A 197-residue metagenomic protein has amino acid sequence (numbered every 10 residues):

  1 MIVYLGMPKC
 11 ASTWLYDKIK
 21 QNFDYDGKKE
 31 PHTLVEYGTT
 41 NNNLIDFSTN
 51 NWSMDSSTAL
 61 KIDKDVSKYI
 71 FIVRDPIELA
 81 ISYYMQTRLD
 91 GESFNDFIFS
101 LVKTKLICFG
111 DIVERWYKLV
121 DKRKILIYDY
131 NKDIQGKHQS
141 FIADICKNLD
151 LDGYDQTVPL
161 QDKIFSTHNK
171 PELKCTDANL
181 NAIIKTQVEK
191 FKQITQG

Functional and structural regions predicted by a protein language model:
M1-N51, T87-E92: PAPS-dependent sulfotransferase catalytic core
V3, N22-Y25, S56-D155: PAPS-dependent sulfotransferase catalytic domain
P8-T13, P31-T33, N50-S53, R74-L79 (+3 more regions): Short, solvent-exposed loop/turn segments at secondary-structure junctions
A11, I112, F191: A residue-level signal for conserved active-site and pocket-lining positions in enzyme catalytic cores
G38-N41, I112, Q187: Hydrophobic alpha-helical segments typical of transmembrane helices and their membrane-interface/capping positions
S48-N50, F94-T104, K132-D133, T167-A178: Surface-exposed cleft-lining segments at the edges of enzyme active sites
S140-I142, K147-T195: PAPS-dependent sulfotransferase catalytic core
